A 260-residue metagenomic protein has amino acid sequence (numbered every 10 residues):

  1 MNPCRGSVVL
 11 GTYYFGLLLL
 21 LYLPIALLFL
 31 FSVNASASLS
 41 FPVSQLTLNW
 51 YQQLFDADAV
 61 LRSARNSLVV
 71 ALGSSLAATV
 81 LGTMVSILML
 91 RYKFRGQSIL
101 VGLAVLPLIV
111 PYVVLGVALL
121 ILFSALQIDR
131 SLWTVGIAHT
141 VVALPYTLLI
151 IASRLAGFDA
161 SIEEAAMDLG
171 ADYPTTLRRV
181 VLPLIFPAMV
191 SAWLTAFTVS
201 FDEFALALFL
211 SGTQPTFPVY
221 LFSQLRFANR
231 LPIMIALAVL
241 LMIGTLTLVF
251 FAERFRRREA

Functional and structural regions predicted by a protein language model:
M1-S7, L72-A104, V117, I121 (+2 more regions): Transmembrane-helix boundary motif in ABC transporter permease subunits
N2-G6, Y51-A59, F201, A207-A260: Interhelical loop and adjacent transmembrane-helix boundary motif in polytopic membrane transport permeases
N2-T12, G96, A152-E163, M167 (+2 more regions): C-terminal transmembrane helix and the adjacent membrane-cytosol boundary/short C-terminal tail of inner/organellar
V8, R91-L100, I128-W133, Y173 (+3 more regions): Membrane-helix interface segments
Y13, L19-I25, T140-V141, L148-A152 (+2 more regions): Transmembrane alpha-helices
L23-D58, L208-G212: Short membrane-interfacial helix/loop motifs at transmembrane-helix boundaries
L39, V43, L48, G96-Q97 (+3 more regions): Membrane-interfacial helix termini and adjacent extracytoplasmic/periplasmic loops of multi-pass transporters
L61, R65, V69-L81, V85 (+8 more regions): Hydrophobic alpha-helical transmembrane segments of multipass integral membrane proteins, especially permease/channel
